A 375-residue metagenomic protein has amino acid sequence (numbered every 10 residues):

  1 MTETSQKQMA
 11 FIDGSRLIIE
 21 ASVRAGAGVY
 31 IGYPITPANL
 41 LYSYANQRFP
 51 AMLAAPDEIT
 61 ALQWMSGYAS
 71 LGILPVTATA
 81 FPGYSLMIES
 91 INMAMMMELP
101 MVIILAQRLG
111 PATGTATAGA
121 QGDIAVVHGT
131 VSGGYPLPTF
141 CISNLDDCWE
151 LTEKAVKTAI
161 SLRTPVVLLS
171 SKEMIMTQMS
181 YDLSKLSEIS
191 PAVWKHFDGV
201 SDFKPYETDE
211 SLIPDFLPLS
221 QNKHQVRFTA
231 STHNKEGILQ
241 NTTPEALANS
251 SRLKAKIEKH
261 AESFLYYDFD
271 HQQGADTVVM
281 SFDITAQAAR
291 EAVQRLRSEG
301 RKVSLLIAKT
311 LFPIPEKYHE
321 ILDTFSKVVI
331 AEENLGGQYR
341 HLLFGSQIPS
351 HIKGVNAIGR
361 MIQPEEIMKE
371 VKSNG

Functional and structural regions predicted by a protein language model:
M1-G129, P136, E153, K172 (+1 more regions): Thiamine diphosphate
T2-G14, T164-G375: Flexible, low-complexity linker and terminal segments
I19, I91-N92, V156, V293 (+1 more regions): Short amphipathic alpha-helical segments and helix-helix/interface helices
G26, Y135-P136, K302, T324: Short loop/turn motifs at secondary-structure junctions
G28-I31, P75-T79, P138-I142, D276-S281 (+2 more regions): Short glycine-rich or small-residue beta-strand-to-loop segments that form or flank ligand, phosphate, metal/Fe-S
P37-L40, L62, Y84-L86, G110-A112 (+5 more regions): Flexible loop/turn segments at secondary-structure boundaries
M52-A54, I103, T139, L305 (+1 more regions): Conserved beta-strand scaffold positions in the cores of enzyme catalytic domains, especially in NTP/NDP-utilizing
A118-K172, H196-D198, E370, G375: Conserved thiamine diphosphate
